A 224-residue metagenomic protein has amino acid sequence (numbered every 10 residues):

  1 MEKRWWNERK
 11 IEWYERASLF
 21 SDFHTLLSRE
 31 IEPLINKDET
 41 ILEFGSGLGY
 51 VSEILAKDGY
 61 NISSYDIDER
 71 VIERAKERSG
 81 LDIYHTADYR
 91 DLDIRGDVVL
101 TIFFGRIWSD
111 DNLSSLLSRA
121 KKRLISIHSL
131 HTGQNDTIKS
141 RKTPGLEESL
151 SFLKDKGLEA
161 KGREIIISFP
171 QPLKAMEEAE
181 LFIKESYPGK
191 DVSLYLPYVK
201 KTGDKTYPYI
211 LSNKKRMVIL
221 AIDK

Functional and structural regions predicted by a protein language model:
M1-I35: Conserved class I S-adenosyl-L-methionine
D38-G47: Conserved class I S-adenosyl-L-methionine
L48-I83, D88-Y89: Class I SAM-dependent methyltransferase SAM/SAH-binding core
D91-R95: Short conserved loop adjoining the S-adenosyl-L-methionine
D97-D111: A short SAM/SAH-binding and catalytic strip from SAM-dependent methyltransferases
K121-Q134: Conserved beta-strand signature within the Rossmann-like core of class I S-adenosyl-L-methionine
K142-G157, K161-R163: Short alpha-helix
E164-K224: Conserved Class I S-adenosyl-L-methionine
